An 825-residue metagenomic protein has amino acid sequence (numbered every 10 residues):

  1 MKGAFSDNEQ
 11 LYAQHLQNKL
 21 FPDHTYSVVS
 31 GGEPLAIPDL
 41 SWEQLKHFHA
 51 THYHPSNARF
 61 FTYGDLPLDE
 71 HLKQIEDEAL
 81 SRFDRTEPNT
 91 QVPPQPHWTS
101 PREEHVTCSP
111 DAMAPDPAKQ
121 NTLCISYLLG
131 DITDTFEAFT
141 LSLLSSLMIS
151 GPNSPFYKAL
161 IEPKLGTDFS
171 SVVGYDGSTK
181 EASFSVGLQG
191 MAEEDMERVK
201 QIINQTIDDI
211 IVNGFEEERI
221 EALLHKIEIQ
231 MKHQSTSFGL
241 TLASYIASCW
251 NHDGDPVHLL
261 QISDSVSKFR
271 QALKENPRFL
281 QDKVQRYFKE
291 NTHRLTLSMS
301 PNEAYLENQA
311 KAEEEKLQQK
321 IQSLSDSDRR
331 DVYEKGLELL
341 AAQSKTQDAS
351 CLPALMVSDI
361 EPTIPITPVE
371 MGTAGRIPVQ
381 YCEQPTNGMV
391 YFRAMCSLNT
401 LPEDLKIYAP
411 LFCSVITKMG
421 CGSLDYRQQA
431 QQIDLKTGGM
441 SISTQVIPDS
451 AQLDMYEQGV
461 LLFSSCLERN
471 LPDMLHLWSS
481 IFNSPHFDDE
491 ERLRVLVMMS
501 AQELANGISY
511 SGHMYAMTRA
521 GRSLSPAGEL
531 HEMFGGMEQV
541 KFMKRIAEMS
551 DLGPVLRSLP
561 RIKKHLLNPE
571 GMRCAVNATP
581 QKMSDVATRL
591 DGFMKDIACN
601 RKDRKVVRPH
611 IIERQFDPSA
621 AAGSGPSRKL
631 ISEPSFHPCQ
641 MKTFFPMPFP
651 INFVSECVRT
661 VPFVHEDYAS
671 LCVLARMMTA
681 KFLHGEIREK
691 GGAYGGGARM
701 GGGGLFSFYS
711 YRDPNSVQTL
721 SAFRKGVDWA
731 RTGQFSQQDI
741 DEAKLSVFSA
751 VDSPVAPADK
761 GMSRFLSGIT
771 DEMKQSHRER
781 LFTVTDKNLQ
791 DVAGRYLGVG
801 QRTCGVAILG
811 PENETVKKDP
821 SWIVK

Functional and structural regions predicted by a protein language model:
M1-F48, F139-A159, K164-S171, Q201-Q205 (+8 more regions): Acidic/histidine-enriched segments that form metal/cofactor-coordinating and catalytic pocket/exosite environments
M1-G3, E9-Q17, F21-H24, L35-L40 (+12 more regions): Non-catalytic accessory/assembly modules
G64, L223-E383, S511-A622, I631-S635 (+3 more regions): C-terminal regions of mature proteins
G64-L68, L129-T133, G187-D195, I211 (+8 more regions): A generic structural motif
Q91-Q95, Y391, D404-L467, P472-H476 (+2 more regions): Catalytic or ion-translocation cores adjacent to nucleophile or general acid/base/metal-coordination motifs in diverse
D116-C124, I132-F136, P365-I407, M647-N652 (+2 more regions): Active-site-adjacent "gating/activation" loops or surface patches in catalytic cores
C124-L129, I149-G190, A247-S248, G438-I447 (+2 more regions): A structural supersecondary motif
F136-M148, N387-Q432, W478, E666-M678 (+1 more regions): Active/ligand-binding-proximal structured segments within catalytic/core domains that scaffold catalytic residues
